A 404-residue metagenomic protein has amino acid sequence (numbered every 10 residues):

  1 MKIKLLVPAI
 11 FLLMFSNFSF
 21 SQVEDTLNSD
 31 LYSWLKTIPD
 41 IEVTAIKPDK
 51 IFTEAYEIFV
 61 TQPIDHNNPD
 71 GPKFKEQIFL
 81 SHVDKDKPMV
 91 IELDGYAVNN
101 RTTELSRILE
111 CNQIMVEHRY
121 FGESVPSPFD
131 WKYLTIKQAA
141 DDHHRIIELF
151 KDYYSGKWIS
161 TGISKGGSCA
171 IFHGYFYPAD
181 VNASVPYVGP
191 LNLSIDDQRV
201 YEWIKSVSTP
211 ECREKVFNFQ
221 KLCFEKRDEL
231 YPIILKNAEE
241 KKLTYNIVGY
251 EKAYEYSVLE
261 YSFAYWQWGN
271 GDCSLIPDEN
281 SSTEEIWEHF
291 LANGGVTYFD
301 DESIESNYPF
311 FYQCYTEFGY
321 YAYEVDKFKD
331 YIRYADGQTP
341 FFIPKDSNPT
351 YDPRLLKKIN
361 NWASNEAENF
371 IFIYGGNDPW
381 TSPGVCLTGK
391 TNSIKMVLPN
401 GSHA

Functional and structural regions predicted by a protein language model:
M1-L27, I204-C212: Bacterial Sec-dependent N-terminal signal peptides
V7-P8, F172-F310: Alpha/beta-hydrolase
F20-N112: Catalytic-loop region of hydrolases
S106-P126: Conserved alpha/beta-hydrolase
Y133-D152: Alpha/beta-hydrolase active-site loop
Y154-S164: Alpha/beta-hydrolase fold nucleophile elbow
G162-F172: Glycine-rich nucleophile elbow surrounding the catalytic serine of serine-hydrolase chemistry
Y265-A404: C-terminal subdomain of alpha/beta-hydrolase-fold enzymes, centered on the catalytic histidine and its supporting
